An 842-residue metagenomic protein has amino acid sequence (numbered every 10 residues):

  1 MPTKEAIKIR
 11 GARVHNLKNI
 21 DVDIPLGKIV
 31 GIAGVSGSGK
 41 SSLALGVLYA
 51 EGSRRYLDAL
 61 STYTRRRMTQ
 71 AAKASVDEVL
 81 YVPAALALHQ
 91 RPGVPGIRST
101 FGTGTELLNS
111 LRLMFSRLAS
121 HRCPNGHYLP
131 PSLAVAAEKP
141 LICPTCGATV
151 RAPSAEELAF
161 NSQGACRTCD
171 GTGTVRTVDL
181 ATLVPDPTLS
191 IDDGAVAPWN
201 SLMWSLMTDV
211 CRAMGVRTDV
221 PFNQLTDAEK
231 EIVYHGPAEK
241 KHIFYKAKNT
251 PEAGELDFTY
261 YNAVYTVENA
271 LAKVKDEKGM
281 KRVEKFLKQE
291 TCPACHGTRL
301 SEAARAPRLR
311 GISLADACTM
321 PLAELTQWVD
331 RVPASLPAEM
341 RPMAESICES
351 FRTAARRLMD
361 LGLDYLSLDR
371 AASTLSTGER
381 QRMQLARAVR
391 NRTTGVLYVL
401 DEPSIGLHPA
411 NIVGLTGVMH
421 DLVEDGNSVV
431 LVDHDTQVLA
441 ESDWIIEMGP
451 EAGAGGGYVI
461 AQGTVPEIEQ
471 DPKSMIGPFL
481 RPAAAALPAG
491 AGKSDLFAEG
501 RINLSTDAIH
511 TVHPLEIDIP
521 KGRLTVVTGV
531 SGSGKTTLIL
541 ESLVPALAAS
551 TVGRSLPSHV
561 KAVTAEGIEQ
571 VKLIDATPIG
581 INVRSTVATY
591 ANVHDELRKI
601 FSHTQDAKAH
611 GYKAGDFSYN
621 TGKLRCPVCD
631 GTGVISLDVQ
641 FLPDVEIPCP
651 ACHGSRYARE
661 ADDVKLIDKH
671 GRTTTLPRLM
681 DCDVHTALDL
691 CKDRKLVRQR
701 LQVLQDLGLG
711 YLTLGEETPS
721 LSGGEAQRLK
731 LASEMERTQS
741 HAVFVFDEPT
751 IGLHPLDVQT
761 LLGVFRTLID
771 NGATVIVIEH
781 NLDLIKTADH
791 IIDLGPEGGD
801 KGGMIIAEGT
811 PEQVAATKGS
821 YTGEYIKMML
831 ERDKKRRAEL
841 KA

Functional and structural regions predicted by a protein language model:
M1-A842: Conserved phosphate-binding elements of NTP-dependent enzyme cores
